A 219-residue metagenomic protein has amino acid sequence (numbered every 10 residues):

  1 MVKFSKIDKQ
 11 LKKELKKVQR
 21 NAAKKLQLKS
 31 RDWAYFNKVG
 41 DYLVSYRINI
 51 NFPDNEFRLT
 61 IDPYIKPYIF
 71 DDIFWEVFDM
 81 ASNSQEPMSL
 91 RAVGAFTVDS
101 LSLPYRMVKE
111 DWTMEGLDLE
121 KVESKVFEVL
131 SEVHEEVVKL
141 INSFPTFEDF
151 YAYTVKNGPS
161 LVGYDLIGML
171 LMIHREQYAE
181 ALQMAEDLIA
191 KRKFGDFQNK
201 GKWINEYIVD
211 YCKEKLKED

Functional and structural regions predicted by a protein language model:
V2-L11, N37-D219: Intrinsically disordered, low-complexity regulatory regions enriched in serine/threonine/proline and acidic residues
D8-R31: Amphipathic alpha-helical segments
Q27-D41: A short acidic/basic microdomain associated with nuclease active sites
